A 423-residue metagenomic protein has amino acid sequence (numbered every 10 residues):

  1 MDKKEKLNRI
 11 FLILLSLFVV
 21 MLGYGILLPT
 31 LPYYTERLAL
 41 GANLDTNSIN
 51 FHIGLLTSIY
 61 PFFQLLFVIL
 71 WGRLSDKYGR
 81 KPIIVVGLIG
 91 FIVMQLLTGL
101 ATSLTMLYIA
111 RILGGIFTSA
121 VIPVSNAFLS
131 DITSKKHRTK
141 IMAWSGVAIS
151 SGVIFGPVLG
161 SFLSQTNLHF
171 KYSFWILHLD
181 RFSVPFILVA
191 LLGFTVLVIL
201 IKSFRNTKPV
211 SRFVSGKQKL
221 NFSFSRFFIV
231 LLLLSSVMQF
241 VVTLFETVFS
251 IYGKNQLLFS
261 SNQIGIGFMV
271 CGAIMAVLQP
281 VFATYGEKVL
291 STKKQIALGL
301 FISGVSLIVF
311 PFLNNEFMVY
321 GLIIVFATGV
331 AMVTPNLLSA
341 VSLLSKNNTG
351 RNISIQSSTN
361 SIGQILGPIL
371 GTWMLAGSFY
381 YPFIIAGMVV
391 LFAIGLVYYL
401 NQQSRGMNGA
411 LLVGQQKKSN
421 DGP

Functional and structural regions predicted by a protein language model:
M1-L7, S203-L234, G414-P423: Juxtamembrane intracellular "pre-TM" segments in multi-pass secondary transporters
T30-N50, T247-Q263: Short amphipathic helix-loop junctions that connect adjacent transmembrane helices in Major Facilitator Superfamily/SLC
L65-T102: Conserved MFS/SLC helix-loop-helix module at the cytosolic interface between two early adjacent transmembrane helices
L66-G79, L278-T292, L375: Helix-to-loop junctions at the C-terminal end of transmembrane segments in multipass secondary transporters
G79, L100-M106, L258, F312-N314 (+1 more regions): Helix-breaking motifs and short loop linkers at transmembrane-helix boundaries and internal kinks in secondary membrane
A120-S134, M332-S345: Intracellular juxtamembrane helix-capping segments at the cytosolic ends of symmetry-related transmembrane helices
A190-V210, L396-N401: C-terminal membrane-cytosol helix-exit motif in multi-pass small-molecule transporters
L278, T292-L337: C-terminal transmembrane helical hairpin of 12-TM major facilitator-type secondary transporters
